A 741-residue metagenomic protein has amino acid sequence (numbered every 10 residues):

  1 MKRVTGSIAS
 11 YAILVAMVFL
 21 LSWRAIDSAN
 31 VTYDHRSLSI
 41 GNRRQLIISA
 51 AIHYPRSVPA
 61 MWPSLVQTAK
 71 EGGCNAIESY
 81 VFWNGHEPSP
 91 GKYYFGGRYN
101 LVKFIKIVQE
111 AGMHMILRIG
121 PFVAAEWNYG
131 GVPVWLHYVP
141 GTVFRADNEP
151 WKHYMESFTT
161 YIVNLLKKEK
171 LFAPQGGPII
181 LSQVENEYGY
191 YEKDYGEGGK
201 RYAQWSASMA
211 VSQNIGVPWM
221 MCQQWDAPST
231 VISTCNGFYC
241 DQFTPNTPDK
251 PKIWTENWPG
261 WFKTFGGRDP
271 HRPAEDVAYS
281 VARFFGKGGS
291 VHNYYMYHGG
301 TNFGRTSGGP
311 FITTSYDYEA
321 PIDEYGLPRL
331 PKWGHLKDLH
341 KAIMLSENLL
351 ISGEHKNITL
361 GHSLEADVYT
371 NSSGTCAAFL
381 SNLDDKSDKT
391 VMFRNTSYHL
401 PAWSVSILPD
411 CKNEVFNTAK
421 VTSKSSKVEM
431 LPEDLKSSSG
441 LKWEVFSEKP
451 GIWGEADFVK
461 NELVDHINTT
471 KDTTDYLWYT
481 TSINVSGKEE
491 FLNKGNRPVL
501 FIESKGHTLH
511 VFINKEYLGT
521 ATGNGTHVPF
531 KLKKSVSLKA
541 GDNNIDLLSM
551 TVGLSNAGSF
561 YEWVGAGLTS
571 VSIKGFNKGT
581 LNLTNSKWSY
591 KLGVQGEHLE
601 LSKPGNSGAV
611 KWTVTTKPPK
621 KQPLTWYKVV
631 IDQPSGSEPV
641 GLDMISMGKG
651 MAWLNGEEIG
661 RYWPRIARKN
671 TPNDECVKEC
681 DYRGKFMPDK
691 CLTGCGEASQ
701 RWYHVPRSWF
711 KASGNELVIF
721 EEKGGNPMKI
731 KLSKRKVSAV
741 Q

Functional and structural regions predicted by a protein language model:
K2, G6, K152-L165, Q175-V184 (+14 more regions): Carbohydrate-binding surfaces of carbohydrate-active enzymes
Y11-A76, K106, H114: N-terminal carbohydrate-binding accessory modules
G41, F512-G519, W653-I659: Short strand-turn-strand beta-turns centered on an Asx-Gly dipeptide
R43, E78-Y80, G85-K92, G97 (+6 more regions): Aromatic- and acidic-residue-enriched carbohydrate-binding clefts of CAZyme catalytic domains
H53-E71, P90-E110, R201, E489-L500 (+7 more regions): Aromatic- and glycine-enriched glycan-recognition loops and surfaces that form the carbohydrate-binding subsites
W62-L136, S206-S212: Aromatic-lined substrate-binding rim segments of carbohydrate-active enzymes
L117, P121-Y154, I162-H292: Substrate-binding/catalytic cleft of secreted carbohydrate-active enzymes, primarily glycoside hydrolases
T473-E490, K621-P634, Q700-Y703: Short beta-strands within extracellular/lumenal beta-sheet-rich domains
